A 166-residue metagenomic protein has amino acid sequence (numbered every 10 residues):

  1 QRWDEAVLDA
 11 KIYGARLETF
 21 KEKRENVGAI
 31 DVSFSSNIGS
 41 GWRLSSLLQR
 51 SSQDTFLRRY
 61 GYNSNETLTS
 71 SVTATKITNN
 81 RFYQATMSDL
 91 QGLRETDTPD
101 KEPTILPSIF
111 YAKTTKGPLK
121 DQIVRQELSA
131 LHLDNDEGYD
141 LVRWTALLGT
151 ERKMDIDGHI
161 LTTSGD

Functional and structural regions predicted by a protein language model:
Q1-D166: Outer-membrane beta-barrel proteins and related beta-barrel translocases across Gram-negative bacteria
